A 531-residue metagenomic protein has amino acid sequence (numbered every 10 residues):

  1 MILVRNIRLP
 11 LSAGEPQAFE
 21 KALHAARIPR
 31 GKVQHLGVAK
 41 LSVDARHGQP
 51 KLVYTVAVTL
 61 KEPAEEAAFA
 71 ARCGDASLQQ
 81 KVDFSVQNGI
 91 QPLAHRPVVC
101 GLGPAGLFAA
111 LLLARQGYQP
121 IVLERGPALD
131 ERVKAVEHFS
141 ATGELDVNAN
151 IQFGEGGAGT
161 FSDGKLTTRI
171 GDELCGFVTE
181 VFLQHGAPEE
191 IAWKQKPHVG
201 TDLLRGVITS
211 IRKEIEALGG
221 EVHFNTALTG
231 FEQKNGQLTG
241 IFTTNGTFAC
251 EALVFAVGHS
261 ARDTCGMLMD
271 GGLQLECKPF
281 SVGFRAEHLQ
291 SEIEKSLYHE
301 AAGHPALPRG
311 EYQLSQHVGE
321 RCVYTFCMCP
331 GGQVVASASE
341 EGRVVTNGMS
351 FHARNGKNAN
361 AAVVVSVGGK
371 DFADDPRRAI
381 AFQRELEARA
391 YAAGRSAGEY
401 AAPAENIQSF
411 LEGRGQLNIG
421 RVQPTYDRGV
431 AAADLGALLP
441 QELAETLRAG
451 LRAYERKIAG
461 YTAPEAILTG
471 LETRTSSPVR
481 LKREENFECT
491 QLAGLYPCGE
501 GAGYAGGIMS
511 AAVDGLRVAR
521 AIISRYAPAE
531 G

Functional and structural regions predicted by a protein language model:
M1-P50, V56-F161, K165-H185, E189-G531: Residues forming the flavin
